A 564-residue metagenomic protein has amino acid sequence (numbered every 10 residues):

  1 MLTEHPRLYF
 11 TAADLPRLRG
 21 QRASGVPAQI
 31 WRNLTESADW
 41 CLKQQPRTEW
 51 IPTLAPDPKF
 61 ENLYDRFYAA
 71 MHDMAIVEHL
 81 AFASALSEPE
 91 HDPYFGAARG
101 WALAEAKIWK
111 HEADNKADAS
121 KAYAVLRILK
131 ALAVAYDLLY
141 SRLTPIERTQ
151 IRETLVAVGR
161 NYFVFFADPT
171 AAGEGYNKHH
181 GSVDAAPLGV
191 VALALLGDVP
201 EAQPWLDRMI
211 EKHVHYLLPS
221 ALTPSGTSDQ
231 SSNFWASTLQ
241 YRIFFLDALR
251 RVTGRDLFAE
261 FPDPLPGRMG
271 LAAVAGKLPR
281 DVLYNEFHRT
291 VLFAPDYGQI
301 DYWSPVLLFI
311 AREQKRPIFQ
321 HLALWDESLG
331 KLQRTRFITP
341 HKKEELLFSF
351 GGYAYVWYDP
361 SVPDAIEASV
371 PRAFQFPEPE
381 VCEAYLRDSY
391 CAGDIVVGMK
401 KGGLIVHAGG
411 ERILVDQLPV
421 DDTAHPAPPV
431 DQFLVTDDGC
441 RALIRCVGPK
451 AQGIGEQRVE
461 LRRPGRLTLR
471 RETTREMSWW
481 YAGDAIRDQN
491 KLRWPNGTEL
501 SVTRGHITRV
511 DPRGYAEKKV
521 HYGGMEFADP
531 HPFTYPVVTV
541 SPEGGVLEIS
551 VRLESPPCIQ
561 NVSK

Functional and structural regions predicted by a protein language model:
M1-P6, M399-G402: Short acidic, Pro/Gly- and aromatic-enriched capping/linker segments at domain boundaries
L2-T3, P58-K59, D65-F67, H72 (+3 more regions): Mixed-charge, polar/low-complexity N-terminal
T3-H5, F10-A13, Q29, S37 (+13 more regions): N-terminal functional modules and adjacent low-complexity/disordered segments of proteins
H5, F10, Q29, D39 (+3 more regions): Sequence-level motif detector for i,i+2 pairs with an aromatic at +2
R7-Y9, L15, A23, P27-W31 (+5 more regions): Aromatic-lined, polymer-binding surfaces characteristic of secreted/periplasmic polysaccharide-degrading enzymes
D14-L18, I30-C41, L139, I151 (+10 more regions): Generic structural signal of hydrophobic/aromatic residues within well-ordered alpha-helices of folded domains
G20-S37, G402-G409, D421-H425: Short, surface-exposed, low-complexity cationic segments
Q230, F234-K564: Extended polysaccharide-engagement surfaces of secreted carbohydrate-active enzymes
